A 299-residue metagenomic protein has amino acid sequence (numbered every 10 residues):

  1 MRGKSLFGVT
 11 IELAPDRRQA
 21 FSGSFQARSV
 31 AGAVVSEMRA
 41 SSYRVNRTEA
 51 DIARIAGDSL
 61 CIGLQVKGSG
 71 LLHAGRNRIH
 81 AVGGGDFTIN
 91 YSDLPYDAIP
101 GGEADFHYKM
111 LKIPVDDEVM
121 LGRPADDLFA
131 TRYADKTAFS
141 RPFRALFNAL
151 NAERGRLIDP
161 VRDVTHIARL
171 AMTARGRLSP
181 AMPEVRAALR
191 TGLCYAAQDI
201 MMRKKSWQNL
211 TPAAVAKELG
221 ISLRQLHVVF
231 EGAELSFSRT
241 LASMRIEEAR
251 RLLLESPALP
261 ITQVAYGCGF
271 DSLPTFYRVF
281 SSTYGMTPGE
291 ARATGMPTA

Functional and structural regions predicted by a protein language model:
M1-A20, A33, C61, K67-Q225 (+5 more regions): Alpha-helical bundle regulatory/interaction domains
R2, S22-V45: A short glycine-rich, His/Asp/Glu-containing loop-to-beta-strand
R17, F25-V30, I52-A53: Short secondary-structure boundary/capping segments within folded domains
S29, A56-D58, D105: A short, structural micro-pattern
A33, A40-R44, A50-L72: Glycine- and acidic-residue-biased ligand/ion/polar-headgroup-sensing regions
